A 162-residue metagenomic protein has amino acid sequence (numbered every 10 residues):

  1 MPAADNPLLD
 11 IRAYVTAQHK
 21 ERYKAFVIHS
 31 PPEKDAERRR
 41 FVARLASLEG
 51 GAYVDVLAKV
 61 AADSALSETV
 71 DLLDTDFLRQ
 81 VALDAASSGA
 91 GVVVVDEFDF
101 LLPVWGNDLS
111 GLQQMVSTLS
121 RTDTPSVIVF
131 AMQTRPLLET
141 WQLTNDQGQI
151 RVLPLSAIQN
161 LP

Functional and structural regions predicted by a protein language model:
M1-L48: Glycine-rich P-loop/Walker A and Walker A-like loops and their local beta1-loop-alpha1 context in P-loop NTPases
D5-R12, D71-V81, N107-T118: Well-ordered, non-membrane alpha-helical segments in soluble/globular domains
Q18-K20, D84-S88, T118-P125: Conserved catalytic network of the ASCE P-loop NTPase/AAA+ motor domain
Y23-V27, V92, V127-V129: Residue-level preference for the first positions of well-ordered beta-strands
Y53, V60-D84: Short glycine-rich substrate-engagement loop in P-loop NTPases that contacts/grips substrate
V56-V60, G91-D99, M132-T134: Short loop/turn segments at strand-loop or loop-helix junctions that form parts of catalytic or ligand-binding pockets
A86-D108: Conserved P-loop NTPase "ATPase switch" module shared by AAA+ and STAND
F100-P162: Replace "adjacent to P-loop NTPase cores in ATP/GTP-dependent enzymes" with "adjacent to NTP-binding cores
